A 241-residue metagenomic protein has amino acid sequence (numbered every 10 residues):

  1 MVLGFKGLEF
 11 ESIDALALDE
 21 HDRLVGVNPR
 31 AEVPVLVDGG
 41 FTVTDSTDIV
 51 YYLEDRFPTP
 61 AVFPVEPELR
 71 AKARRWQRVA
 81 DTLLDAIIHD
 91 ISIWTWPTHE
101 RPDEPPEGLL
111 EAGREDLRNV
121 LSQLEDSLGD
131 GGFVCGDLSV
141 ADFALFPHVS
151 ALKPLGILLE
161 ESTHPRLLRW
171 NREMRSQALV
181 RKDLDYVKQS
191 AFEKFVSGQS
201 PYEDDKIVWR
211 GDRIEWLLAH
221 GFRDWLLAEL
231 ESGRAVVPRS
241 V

Functional and structural regions predicted by a protein language model:
M1-E111, E115, G211-V241: GST-like domain detector, emphasizing the conserved glutathione-binding G-site in the N-terminal thioredoxin-like
G7, I49, E54, P60 (+8 more regions): Generic intrinsically disordered, low-complexity segments enriched for polar/acidic and small residues
I13, S46, S162, L184-D185: Residue-level detector of family-conserved "landmark" positions at structurally sensitive sites
V25, E32, H99, L155 (+2 more regions): A generic membrane alpha-helix/interface feature
A80-L179, V237-V241: GST-like fold's C-terminal all-alpha helical module
E173-P238: Long hydrophobic alpha-helical segments typical of transmembrane helices together with their membrane-interfacial
